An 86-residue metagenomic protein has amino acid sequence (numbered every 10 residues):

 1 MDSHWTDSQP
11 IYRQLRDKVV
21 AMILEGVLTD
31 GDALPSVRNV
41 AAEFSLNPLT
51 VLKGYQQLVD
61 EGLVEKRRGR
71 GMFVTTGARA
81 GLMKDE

Functional and structural regions predicted by a protein language model:
M1-A33, N39, M83: Extreme N-terminal segment that seeds HTH/winged-HTH DNA-binding domains in transcriptional regulators
T6-S8, G54, R79: Short capping/connector residues at structural and topological boundaries
R16-V19, A41, Q56, G69-F73: Sequence-pattern detector for short linear motifs and compositional/periodic biases rather than a specific fold
E25, D30, K53, R68-R70: Short glycine-rich loop/turn motifs that provide flexible caps or phosphate-binding loops at active sites
L34-E65: N-terminal helix-turn-helix
E61-E86: HTH-adjacent hinge/linker in prokaryotic transcriptional regulators
